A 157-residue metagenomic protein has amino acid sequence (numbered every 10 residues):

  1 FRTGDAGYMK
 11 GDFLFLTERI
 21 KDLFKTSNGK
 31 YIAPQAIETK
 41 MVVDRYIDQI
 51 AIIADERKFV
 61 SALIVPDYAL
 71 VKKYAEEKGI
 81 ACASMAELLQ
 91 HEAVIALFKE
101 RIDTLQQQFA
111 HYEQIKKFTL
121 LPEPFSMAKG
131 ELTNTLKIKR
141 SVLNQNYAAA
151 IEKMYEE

Functional and structural regions predicted by a protein language model:
A6-H111, P124-K129: AMP-binding/adenylate-forming catalytic core of the ANL superfamily
D22, N146-Y147: A short acidic/small-residue loop/turn micro-motif
I52, K117-L120, E156: Hydrophobic/anchoring residues in structured secondary elements
P66, V142-L143: A short, well-structured catalytic beta-strand-centered motif of the EAL phosphodiesterase domain for c-di-GMP
A83-E92, Y147-E157: Acidic/polar alpha-helix N-cap and adjacent early helical turns within long charge-rich amphipathic helices/linkers
